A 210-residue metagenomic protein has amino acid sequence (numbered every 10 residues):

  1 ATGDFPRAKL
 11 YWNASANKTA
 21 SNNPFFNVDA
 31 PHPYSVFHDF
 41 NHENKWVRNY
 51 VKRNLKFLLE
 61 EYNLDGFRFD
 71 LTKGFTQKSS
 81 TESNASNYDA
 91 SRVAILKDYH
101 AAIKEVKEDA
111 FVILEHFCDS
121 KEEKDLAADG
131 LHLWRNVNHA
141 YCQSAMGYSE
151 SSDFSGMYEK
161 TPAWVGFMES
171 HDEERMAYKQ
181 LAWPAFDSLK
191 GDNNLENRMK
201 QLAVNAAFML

Functional and structural regions predicted by a protein language model:
A1-N63, R68-Y88, Y99-E105: Substrate-binding/active-site clefts of carbohydrate-active enzymes
D4-F5, Q77-K78, E122, M176-K179: Active-site-proximal flexible loops/turns
W12, H32, L71-F167, A207-F208: Active-site-proximal helices and loops of the catalytic beta/alpha 8
S15, L131-W134, P184-L189: Short, low-complexity, polar/charged sequence segments that are solvent-exposed and flexible
N22-N23, F37-D39, E123, W164-V165 (+1 more regions): Generic secondary-structure boundary/loop-capping signal
Y34-H38, T81-A94, K179-M199: Non-catalytic scaffold segments within catalytic domains of secreted glycoside hydrolases
K45, N49-K56, A90-K97, P162 (+1 more regions): A structural signal for well-ordered alpha-helical segments within the folded catalytic domains of diverse enzymes
H100, S149-L210: Active-site-proximal substrate-binding groove within the catalytic cores of carbohydrate-active enzymes
